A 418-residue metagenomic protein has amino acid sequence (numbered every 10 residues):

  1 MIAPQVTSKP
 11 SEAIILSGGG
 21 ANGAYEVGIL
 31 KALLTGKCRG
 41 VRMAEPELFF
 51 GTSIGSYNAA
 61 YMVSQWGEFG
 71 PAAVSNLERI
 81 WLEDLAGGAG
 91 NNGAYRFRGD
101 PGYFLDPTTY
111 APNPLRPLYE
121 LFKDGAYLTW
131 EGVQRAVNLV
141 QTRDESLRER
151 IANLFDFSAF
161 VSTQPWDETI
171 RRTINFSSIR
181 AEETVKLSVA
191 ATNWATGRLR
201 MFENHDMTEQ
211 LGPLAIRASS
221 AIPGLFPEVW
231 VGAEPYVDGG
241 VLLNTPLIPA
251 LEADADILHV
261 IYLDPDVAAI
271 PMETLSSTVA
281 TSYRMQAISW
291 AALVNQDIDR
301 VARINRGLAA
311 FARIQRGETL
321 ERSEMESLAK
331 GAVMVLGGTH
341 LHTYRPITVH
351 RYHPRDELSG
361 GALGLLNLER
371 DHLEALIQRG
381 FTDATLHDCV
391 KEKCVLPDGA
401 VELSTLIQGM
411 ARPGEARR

Functional and structural regions predicted by a protein language model:
M1-I15, T184, A191-A195: Small-residue-rich anion-binding loops in enzyme active sites
T7, A181-E183, H342-R345: Extracellular/periplasmic catalytic domains that process cell-envelope and extracellular macromolecules
T7-A13, A21-S158, Q164, I170 (+6 more regions): Patatin-like phospholipase
P46-L48, A233-E234, I347: Short active-site oxyanion
F50, A190, I257-I261, T348-Y352: Hydrophobic/aromatic beta-strand patches that form the interior of the parallel beta-sheet core in alpha/beta enzyme
V137-A255, V260, V267-A280, L365: Active-site gating loop/helix substructures
R150, P165, I170, L308-R418: C-terminal helical/tail subdomains of lipid-metabolizing enzymes
M272-I314: Acidic, Ser/Thr-rich peripheral helices and adjacent loops at domain boundaries
